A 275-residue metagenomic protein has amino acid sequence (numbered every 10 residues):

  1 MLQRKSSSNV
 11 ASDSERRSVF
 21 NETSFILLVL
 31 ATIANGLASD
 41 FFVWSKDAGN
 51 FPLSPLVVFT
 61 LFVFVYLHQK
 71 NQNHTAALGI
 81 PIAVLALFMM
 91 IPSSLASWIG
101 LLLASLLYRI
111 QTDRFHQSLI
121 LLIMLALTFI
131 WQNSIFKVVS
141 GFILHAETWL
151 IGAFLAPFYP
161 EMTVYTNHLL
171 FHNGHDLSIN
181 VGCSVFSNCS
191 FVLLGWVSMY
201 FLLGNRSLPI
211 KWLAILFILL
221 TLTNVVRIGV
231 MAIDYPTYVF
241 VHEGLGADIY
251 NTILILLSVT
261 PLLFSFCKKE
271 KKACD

Functional and structural regions predicted by a protein language model:
L2-D275: Hydrophobic N-terminal alpha-helices or hydrophobic patches in metabolic proteins across all domains of life
